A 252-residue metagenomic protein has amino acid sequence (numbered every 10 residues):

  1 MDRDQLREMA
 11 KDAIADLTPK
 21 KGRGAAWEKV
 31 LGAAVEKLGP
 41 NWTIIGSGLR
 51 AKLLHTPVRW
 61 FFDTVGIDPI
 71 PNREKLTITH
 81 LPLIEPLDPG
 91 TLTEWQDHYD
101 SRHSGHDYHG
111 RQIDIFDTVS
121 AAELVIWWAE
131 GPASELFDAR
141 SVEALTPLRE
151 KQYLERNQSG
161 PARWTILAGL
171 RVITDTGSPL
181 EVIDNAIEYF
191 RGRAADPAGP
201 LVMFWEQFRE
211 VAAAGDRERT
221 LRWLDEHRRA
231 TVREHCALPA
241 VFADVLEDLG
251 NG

Functional and structural regions predicted by a protein language model:
D2-R23, K52-G252: Intrinsically disordered, low-complexity regulatory regions enriched in serine/threonine/proline and acidic residues
R23-G46: Amphipathic alpha-helical segments
I45-L53: Long, charged, glycine-rich C-terminal linkers/tails
